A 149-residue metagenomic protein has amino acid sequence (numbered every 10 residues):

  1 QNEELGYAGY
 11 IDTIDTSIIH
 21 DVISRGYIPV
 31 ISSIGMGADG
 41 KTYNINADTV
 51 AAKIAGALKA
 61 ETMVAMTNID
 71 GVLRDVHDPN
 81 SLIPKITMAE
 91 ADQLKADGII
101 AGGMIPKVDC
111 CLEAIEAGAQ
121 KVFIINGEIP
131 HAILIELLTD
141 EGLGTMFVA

Functional and structural regions predicted by a protein language model:
Q1-A149: C-terminal catalytic "cap/lid" subdomain
